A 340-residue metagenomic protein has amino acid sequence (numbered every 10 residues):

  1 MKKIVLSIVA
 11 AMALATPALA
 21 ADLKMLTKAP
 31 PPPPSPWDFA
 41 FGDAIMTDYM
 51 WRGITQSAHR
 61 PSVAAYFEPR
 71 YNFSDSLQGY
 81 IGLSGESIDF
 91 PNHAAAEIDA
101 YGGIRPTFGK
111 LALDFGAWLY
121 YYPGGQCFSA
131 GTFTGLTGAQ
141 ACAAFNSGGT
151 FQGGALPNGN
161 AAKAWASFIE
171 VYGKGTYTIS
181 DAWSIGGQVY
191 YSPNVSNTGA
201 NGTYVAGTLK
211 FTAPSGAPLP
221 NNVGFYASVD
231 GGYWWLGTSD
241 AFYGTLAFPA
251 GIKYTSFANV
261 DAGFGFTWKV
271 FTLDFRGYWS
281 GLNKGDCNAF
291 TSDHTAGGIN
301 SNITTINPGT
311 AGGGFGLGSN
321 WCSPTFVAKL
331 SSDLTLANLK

Functional and structural regions predicted by a protein language model:
D22-N72, G82-D89, T335-L336: Short glycine/proline- and aromatic-enriched beta-strand/turn motifs that initiate or cap beta-hairpins
L23-D38, N72-G79, N92, T107-A112 (+5 more regions): Short loop/turn motifs that connect adjacent beta-strands in outer-membrane beta-barrel proteins
W37, H59-V63, A94-I98, W165-V171 (+4 more regions): Residues that define the transmembrane beta-barrel architecture of outer-membrane proteins
F39-D43, A65, Q78-I81, A100 (+8 more regions): Transmembrane beta-strands of outer-membrane beta-barrel proteins
I45-W51, L83-D89, P106-F108, L119-P123 (+7 more regions): Transmembrane beta-strands of outer-membrane beta-barrel pores
T55-S57, F73-K163, L317: Surface-exposed loop and membrane-interface regions of Gram-negative outer-membrane beta-barrel proteins
Q126-A161, L236-K253, K284-G318: Solvent-exposed loop segments that connect transmembrane elements
G318-K340: Outer-membrane beta-barrel "beta-signal"
